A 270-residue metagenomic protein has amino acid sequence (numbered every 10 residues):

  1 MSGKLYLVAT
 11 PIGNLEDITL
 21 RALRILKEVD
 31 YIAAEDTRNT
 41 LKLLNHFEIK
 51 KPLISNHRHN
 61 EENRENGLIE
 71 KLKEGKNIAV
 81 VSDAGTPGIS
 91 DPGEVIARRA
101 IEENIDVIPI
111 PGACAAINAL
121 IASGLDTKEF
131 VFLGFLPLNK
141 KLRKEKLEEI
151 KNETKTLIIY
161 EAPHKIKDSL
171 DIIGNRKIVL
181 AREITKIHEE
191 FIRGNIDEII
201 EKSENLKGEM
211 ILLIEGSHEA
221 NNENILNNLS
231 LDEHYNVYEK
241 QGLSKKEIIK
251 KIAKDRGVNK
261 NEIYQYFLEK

Functional and structural regions predicted by a protein language model:
M1-N56: Glycine-rich, flexible N-terminal cofactor/catalytic loop recognition
S2, T156, Y160-K270: A contiguous loop/helix-start segment that scaffolds small-molecule binding in enzyme catalytic cores
K4-L5, G75-A79, K155-T156: Loop/turn-to-beta-strand initiation segments
I12-L15, D83-P87, P163-K165, S217-E219: Short glycine-rich anion-binding loops that position phosphate/pyrophosphate groups of nucleotides and phosphorylated
L26-I32, N104-I108, K155-L157: Short active-site oxyanion
N56-E62, L136-N139: Conserved helicase motor
G88-E103, L170: Short Gly/Thr/Asp-enriched flexible loops that form oxyanion-binding sites at enzyme active sites
I96-I150: Class I SAM-dependent methyltransferase SAM-binding "motif I" and its flanking Rossmann-like core
